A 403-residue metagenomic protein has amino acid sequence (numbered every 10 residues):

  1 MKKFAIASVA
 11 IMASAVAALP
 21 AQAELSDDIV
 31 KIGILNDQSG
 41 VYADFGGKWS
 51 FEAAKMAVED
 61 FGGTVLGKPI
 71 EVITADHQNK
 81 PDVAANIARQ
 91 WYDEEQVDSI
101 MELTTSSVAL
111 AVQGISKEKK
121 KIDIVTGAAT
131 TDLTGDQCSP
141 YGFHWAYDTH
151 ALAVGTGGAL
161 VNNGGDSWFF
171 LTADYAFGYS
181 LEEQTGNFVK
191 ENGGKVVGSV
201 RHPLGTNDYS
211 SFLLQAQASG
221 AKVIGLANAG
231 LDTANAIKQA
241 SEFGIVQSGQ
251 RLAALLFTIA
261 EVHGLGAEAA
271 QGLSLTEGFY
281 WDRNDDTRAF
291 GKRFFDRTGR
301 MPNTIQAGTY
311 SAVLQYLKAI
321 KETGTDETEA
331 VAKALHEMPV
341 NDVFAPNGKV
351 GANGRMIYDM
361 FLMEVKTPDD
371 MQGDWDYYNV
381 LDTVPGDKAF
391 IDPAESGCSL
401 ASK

Functional and structural regions predicted by a protein language model:
M1-A21: Gram-negative bacterial Sec-dependent N-terminal signal peptides
K2-F4, A21-K403: Extracytosolic ligand-binding ectodomains
